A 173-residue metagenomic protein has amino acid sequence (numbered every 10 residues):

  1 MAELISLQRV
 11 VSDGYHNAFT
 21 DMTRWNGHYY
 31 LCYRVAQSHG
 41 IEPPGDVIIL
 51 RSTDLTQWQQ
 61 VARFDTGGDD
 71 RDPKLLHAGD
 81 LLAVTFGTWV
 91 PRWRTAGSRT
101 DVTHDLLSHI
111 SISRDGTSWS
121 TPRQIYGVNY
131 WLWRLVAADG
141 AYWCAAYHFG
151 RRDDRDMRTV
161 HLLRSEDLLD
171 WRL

Functional and structural regions predicted by a protein language model:
M1-A18, T23-D70, L76-L173: Beta-rich carbohydrate-recognition and catalytic domains
